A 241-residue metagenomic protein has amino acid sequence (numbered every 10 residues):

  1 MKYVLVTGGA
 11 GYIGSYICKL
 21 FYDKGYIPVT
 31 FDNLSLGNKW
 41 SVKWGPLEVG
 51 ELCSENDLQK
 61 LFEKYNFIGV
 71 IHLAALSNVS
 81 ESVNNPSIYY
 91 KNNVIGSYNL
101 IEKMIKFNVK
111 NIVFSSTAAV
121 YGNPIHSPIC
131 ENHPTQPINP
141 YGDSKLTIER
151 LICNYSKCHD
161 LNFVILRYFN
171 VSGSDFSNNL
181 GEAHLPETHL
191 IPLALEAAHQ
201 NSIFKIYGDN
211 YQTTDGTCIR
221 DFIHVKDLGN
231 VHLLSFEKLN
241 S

Functional and structural regions predicted by a protein language model:
M1-S174: N-terminal Rossmann-like NAD(P)+-binding domain of SDR-like oxidoreductases, especially those catalyzing
C153-E237: NAD(P)-dependent short-chain dehydrogenase/reductase
